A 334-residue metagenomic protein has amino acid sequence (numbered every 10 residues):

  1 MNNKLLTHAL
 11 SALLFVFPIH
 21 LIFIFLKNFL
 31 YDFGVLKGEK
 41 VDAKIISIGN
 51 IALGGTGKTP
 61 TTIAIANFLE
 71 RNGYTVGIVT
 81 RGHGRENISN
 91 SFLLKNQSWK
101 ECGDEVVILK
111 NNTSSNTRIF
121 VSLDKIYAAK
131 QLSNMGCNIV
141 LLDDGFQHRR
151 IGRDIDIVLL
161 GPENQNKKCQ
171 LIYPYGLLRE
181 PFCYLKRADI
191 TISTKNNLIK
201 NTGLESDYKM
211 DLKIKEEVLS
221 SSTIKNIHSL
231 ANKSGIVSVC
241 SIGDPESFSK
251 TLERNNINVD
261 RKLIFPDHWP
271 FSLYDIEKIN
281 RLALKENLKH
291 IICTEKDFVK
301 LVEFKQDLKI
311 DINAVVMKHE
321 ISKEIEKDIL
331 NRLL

Functional and structural regions predicted by a protein language model:
M1-K44: A transmembrane-helix-recognition feature enriched in membrane-embedded lipid enzymes and envelope glyco-/phospholipid
I19, T59, L109, D143 (+3 more regions): Residue-level signal for inorganic ion chemistry
N28-L94, S229: Walker A (P-loop) phosphate-binding motif
Y74, L132, C137-N138, R153 (+2 more regions): Short, high-confidence coil segments that cap the C-terminus of an alpha-helix and link into the following beta-strand
H83-T202, E216-L219: Phosphate/Mg2+-binding loops and adjacent switch elements in nucleotide/diphosphate-handling enzyme cores
E216-V218, A231-L273: Redox- and metal-dependent alpha/beta enzyme cores, enriched for Fe-S-associated oxidoreductases and cofactor-handling
P266-P270, K309-L334: Short, flexible loop segments at boundaries between secondary-structure elements
F271-K289, K296-F298: A short, acidic, amphipathic alpha-helical segment used as a generic capping/interface helix at domain edges
